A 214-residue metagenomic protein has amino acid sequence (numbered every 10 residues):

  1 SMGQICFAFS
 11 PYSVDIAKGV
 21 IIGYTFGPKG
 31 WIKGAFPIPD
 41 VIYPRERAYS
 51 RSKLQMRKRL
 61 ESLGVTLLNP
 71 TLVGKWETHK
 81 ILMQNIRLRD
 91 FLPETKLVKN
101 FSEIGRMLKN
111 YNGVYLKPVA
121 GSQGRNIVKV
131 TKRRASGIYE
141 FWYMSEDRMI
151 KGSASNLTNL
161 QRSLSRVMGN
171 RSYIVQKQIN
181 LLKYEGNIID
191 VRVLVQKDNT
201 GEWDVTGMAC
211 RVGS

Functional and structural regions predicted by a protein language model:
S1, F7-Y12, Q55-L60, Y115-V119 (+1 more regions): Short N-terminal helix-initiation segments at or just after the protein's N-terminus
G3-E103: Conserved N-proximal alpha/beta basic substrate-recognition cap immediately N-terminal to, or forming the N-lobe
F7, L68, Y115, I174-Q176: Structural detector of well-ordered beta-strand residues that form the stable sheet scaffold of enzyme domains
P28-W31, L63-L67, R89-F91, K117-A120 (+2 more regions): Short, surface-exposed linear patches
K33-V41, K58-G64, P118, M149-I150 (+1 more regions): Short, mixed-charge, low-aromatic patches
P70-G74, V119, G152: Short, contiguous, pocket-lining structural segments that sit at or immediately flank catalytic/ligand-binding sites
L108-G113, A120-V128, K132-S214: Phosphate-binding site of ATP-dependent enzymes
